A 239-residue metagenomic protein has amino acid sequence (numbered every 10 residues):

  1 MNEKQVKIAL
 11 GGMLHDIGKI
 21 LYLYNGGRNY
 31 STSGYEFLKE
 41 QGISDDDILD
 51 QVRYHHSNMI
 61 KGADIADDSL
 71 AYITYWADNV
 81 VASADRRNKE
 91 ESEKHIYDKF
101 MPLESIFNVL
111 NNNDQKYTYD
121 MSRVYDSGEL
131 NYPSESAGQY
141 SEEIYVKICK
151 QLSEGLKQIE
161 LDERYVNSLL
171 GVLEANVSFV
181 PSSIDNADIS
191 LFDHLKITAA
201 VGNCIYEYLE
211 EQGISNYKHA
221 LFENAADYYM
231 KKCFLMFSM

Functional and structural regions predicted by a protein language model:
M1-E154, E174-A187, L191-D193, A226-K231: Divalent metal-dependent catalytic cores for phosphoryl transfer on phosphate-bearing substrates
Y165-A175: Signal-transmission linkers at sensory-effector interfaces
D193-N203: Extended, Lys/Arg-enriched charged tracts that mediate electrostatic binding to polyanionic substrates
Q212-F222: Short, glycine/acidic-rich hinge or "gate" loops at secondary-structure transitions that mediate conformational
C233-M239: Active-site-flanking beta-strand signature of metal-NTP-handling nucleotidyl enzymes and homologous cyclase-like
